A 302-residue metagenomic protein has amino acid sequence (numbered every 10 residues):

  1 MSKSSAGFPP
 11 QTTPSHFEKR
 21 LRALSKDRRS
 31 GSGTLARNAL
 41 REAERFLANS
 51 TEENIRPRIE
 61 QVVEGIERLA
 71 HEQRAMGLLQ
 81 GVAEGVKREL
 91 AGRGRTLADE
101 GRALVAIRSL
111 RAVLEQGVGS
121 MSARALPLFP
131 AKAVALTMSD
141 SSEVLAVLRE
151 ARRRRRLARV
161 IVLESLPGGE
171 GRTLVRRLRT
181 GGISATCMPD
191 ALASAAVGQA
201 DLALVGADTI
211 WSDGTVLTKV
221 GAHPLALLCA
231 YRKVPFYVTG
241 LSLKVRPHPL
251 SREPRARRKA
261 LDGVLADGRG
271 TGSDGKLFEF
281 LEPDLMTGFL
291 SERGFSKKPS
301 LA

Functional and structural regions predicted by a protein language model:
S2-K3, F8-L104: Long amphipathic alpha-helical segments
P14, K26-R29, V134-D140, S212-L217: Short, glycine-rich nucleotide/cofactor-binding loops
F17-K26, E64, A103-R108, R156-V160 (+1 more regions): Glycine/charged-rich beta-loop-alpha catalytic/anionic-binding loops adjacent to active sites
D27-S30, A43-E53, G65-Q73, E89-R93 (+9 more regions): Change "in soluble alpha/beta enzymes" to "in soluble alpha/beta proteins
S32-G33, V134-V144, P167-G168: Gly/Ser/Thr-rich loops at beta-strand to alpha-helix junctions that form or flank small-molecule/cofactor-binding
K87-A131, V144, R149, R159-A203: Ligand-binding beta-strand-loop-alpha-helix segment within the catalytic cores of soluble metabolic enzymes
S141-R153, A226: Histidine-anchored nucleotide/phosphate-binding helix
L157, L163-A302: Conserved phosphate- and dinucleotide-binding cores of soluble alpha/beta proteins, encompassing both enzyme active
